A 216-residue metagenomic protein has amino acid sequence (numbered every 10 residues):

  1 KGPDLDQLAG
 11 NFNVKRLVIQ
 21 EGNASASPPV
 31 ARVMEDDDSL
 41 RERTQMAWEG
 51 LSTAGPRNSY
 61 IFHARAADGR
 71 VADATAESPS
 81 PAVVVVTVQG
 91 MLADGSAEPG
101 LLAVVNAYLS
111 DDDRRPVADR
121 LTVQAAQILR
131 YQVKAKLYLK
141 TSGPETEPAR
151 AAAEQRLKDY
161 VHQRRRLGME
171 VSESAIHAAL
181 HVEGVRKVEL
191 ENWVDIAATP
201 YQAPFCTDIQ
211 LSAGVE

Functional and structural regions predicted by a protein language model:
K1-E216: Short beta-strand/helix segments in adaptor/scaffold domains that form protein-protein interfaces within large
